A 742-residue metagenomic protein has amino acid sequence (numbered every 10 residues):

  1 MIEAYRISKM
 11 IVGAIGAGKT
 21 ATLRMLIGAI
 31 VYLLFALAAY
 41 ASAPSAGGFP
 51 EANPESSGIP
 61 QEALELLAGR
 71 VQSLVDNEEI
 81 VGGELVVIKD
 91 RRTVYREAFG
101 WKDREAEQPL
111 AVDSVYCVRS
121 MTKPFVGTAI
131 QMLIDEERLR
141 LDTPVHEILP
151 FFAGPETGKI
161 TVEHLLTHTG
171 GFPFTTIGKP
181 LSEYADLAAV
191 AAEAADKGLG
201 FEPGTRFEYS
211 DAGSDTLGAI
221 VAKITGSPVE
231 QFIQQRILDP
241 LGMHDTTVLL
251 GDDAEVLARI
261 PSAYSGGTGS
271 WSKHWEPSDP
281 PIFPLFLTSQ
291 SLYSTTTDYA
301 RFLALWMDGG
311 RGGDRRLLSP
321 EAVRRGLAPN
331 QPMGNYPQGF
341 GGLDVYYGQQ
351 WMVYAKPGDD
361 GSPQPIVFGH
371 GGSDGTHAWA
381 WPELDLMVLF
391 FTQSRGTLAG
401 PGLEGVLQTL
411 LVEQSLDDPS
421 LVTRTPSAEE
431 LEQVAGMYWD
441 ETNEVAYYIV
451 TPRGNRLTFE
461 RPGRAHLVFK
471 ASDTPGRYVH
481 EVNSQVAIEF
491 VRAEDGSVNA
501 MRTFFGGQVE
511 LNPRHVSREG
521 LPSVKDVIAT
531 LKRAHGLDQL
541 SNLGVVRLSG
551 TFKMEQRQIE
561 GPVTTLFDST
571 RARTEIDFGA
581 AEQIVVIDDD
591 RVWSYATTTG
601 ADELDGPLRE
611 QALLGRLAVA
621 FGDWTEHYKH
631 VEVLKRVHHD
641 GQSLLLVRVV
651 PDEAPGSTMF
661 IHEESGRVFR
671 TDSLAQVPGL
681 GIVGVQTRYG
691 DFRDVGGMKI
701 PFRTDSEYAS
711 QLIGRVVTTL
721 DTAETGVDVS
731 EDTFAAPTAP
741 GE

Functional and structural regions predicted by a protein language model:
M1-L23: N-terminal secretory signal peptides that target proteins for export/translocation
L26-A38: Bacterial N-terminal signal peptides
A39-A41, A46: Boundary at the C-terminal end of the N-terminal hydrophobic targeting segment
A46-G48, R96, D103-R104, P155-G371: Short, surface-exposed loop or secondary-structure junction motifs that flank catalytic or metal-binding residues
A52-V118, R138-D142, E147, A192 (+2 more regions): Short, conserved catalytic-motif segment at the N-terminal edge
L141-P155, P240-L241: Short, glycine/proline-biased beta-turn/loop segments that scaffold the active-site neighborhood
A355-P365, G371, E383, A399-T658 (+3 more regions): Peripheral terminal and inter-domain segments
G375-P382: Short, surface-exposed beta-strand/loop micro-motifs that present aromatic residues
